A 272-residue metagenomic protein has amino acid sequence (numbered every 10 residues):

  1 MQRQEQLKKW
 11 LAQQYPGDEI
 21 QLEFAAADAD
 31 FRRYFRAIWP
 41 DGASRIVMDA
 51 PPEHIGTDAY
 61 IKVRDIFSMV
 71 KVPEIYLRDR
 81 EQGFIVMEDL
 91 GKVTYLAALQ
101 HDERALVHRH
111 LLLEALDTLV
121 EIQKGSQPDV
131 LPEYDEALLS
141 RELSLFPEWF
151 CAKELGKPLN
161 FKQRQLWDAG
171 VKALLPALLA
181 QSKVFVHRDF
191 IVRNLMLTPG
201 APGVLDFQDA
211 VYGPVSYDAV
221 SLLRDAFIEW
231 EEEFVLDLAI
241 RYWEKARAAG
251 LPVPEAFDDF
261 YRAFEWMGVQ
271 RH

Functional and structural regions predicted by a protein language model:
M1-I20: Juxta-kinase regulatory segment immediately upstream of eukaryotic protein kinase catalytic domains
I20-F35: ATP-binding glycine-rich phosphate-binding loop
F31-I38, V171-Y217, E229: Active-site acidic catalytic loop and adjacent metal/ATP-binding pocket of ATP-dependent phosphoryl transfer enzymes
F35-L139, L145, C151-G156, L179-A180: ATP-binding pocket architecture of kinase catalytic cores
I46, K71, I85, V184 (+2 more regions): Protein kinase-like catalytic core scaffold
P51-H54, D209-A210, D225-E233: Short, contiguous acidic/charged loop-to-helix segments that flank catalytic cores in large enzymes
H110-L113, A137-K172, A177-S182, A248-H272: Helix-rich C-terminal or lid/interface subdomains of diverse kinases
L145-E154, V215-P252, G268-H272: Active-site activation/catalytic loop segments of kinase-like enzymes and analogous catalytic loops in related
